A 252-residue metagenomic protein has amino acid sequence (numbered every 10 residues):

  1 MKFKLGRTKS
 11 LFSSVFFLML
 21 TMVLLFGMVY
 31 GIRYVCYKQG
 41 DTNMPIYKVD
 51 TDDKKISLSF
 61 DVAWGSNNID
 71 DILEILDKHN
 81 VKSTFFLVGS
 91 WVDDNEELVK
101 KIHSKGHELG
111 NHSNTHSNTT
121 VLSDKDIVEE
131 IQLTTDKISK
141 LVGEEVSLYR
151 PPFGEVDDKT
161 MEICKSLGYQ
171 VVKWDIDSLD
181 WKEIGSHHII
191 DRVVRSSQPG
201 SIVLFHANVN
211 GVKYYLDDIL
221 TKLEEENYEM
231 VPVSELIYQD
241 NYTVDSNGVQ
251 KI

Functional and structural regions predicted by a protein language model:
M1-S59, E74-S83, Q198-I252: Terminal accessory/targeting
L20-L25, K78-S90, L109-G110, K140-E145 (+2 more regions): Short charge-dense sequence patches
L24-R33, D52-L58, F86-D93, E144-P151 (+1 more regions): Short, mixed-charge, low-aromatic patches
Y34-L122, D126, E130, T135-K137 (+1 more regions): Active-site beta->alpha N-cap acidic-glycine motif
D71, S117-I252: Catalytic domains of cell-wall/extracellular-matrix polysaccharide-remodeling enzymes, centered on de-N-acetylation
